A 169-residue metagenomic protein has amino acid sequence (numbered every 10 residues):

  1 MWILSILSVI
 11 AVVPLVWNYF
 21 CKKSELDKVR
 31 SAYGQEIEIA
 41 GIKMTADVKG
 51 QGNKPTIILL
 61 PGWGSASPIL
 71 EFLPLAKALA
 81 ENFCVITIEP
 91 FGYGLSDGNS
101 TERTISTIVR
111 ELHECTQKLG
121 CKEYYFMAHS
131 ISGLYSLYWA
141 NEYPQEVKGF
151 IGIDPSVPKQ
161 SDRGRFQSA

Functional and structural regions predicted by a protein language model:
M1-P55, E81-F83, K122: Alpha/beta-hydrolase fold catalytic core
I42-L95: Conserved HGGG/HGGXW glycine-rich cap/lid loop of the alpha/beta-hydrolase fold
I69-E71, S96-E102, D162-R163: Conserved catalytic-core motifs of eukaryotic protein kinase domains, centered on the activation segment
L75, I108-E111, S132: Stable alpha-helical elements in mature extracytoplasmic
T87-Y125: Active-site loop/oxyanion-hole signature of alpha/beta-hydrolase fold enzymes
C121-G164: Conserved hydrolase catalytic core segment
F166-A169: The alpha/beta-hydrolase serine catalytic core
